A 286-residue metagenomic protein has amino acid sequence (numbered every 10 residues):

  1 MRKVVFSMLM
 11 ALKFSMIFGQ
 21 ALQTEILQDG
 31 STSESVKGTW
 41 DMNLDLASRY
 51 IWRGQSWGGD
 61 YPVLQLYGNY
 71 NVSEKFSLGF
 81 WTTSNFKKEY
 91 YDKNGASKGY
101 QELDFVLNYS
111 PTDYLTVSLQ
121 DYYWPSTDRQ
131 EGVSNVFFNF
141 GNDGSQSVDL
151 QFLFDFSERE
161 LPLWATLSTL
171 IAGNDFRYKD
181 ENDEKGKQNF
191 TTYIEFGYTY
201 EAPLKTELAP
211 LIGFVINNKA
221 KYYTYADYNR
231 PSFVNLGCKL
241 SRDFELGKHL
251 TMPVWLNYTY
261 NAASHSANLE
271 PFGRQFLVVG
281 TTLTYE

Functional and structural regions predicted by a protein language model:
M1-T39, E286: Cleavable N-terminal export/targeting peptides
A21-E25, Y109, L170, C238 (+1 more regions): Outer-membrane beta-barrel "beta-signal"
S33-S48, V254: Transmembrane beta-strand segments of Gram-negative outer membrane beta-barrel proteins
V36-G38, D60-L64, G99-L103, N142-L150 (+3 more regions): Residues that define the transmembrane beta-barrel architecture of outer-membrane proteins
W40, E74-F80, D113-L119, E158-A165 (+3 more regions): Repeated loop/turn-to-beta-strand initiation elements of outer-membrane beta-barrel proteins
L46-W52, T82-K88, D121-S126, F156-E158 (+6 more regions): Transmembrane beta-strands of outer-membrane beta-barrel pores
K75, N139-T224, L236, T284: Detector for outer-membrane/organellar transmembrane beta-barrel domains, recognizing the amphipathic beta-strand
S77-T112, T116-D143, A220, R230: Surface-exposed loop and membrane-interface regions of Gram-negative outer-membrane beta-barrel proteins
